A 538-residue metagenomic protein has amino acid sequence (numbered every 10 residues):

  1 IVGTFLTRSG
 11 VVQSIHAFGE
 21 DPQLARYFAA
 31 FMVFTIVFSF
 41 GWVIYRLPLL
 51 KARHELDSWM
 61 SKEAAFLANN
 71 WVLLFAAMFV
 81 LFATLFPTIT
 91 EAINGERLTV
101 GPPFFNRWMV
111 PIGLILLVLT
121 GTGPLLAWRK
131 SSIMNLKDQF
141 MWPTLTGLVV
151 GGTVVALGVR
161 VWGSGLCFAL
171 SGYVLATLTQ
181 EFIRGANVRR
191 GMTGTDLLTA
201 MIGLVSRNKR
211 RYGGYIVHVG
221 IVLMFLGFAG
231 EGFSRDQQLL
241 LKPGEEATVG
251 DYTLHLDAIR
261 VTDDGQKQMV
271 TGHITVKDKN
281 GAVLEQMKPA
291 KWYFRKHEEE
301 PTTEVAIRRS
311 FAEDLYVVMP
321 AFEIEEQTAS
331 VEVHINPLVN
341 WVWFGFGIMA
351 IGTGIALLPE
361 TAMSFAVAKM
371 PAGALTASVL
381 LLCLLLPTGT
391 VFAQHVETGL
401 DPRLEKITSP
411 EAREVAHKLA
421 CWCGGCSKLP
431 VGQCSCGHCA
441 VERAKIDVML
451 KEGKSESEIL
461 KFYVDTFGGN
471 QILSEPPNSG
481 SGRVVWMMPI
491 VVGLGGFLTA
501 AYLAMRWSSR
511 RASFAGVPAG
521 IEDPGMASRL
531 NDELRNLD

Functional and structural regions predicted by a protein language model:
I1-F392, G453: Solvent-exposed, non-transmembrane regions of integral membrane proteins
K130, G424-V431, S435: Detector for the c-type heme attachment site
E332-G345, P476-V492: Juxtamembrane/start-of-transmembrane alpha-helix segments at the extracytoplasmic/lumenal side of membrane anchors
L358-T361, G496-S513: Cytosolic-side junction of a single-pass transmembrane alpha-helix
A366-L386, R511-D538: Cytoplasmic C-terminal tails of single-pass
G389-A412: Short, charged low-complexity linear segments at domain edges
K406-W422, K428-L429: Immediate flanking context of iron-sulfur cluster ligation sites
M449-P477: Short Fe-S-cluster ligation motifs
